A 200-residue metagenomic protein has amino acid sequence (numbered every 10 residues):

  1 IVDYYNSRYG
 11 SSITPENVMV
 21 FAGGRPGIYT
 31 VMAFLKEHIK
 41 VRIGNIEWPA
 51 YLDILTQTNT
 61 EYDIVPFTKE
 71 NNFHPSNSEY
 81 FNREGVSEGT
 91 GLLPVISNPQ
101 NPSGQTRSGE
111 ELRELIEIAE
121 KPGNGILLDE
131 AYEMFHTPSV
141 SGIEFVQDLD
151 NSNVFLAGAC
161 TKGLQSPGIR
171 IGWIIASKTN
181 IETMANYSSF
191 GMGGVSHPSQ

Functional and structural regions predicted by a protein language model:
I1-A119, E133-L149, F155: Conserved core of the PLP fold type I
A119-E120, P167: Short hydrophobic "helix-edge" motifs at membrane interfaces and signal-peptide entry regions
I126-L127: Residue-level marker for buried hydrophobic side chains located in beta-strands that build the well-ordered beta-sheet
E130: Walker B catalytic acidic pair
N153-Q200: PLP-dependent aminotransferase class I/II
